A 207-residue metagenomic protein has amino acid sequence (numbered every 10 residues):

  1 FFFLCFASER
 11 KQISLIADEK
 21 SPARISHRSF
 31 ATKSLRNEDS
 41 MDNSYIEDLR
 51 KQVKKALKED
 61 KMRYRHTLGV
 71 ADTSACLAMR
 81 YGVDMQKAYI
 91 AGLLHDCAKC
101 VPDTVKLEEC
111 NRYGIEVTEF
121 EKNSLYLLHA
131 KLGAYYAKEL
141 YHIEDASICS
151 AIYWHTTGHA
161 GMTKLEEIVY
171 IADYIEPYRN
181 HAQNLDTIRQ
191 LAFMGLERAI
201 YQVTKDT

Functional and structural regions predicted by a protein language model:
F1-A7: Hydrophobic alpha-helical signal peptides and transmembrane signal-/tail-anchor segments that drive secretory-pathway
A7, A17, S21-R24: Positively charged N-terminal leader segments that act as targeting/secretion signals
K11-I13, K20-S21, K33: Polybasic, lysine-rich low-complexity intrinsically disordered segments
R50-L57, H66, A75, R80-Q202: Divalent metal-dependent catalytic cores for phosphoryl transfer on phosphate-bearing substrates
